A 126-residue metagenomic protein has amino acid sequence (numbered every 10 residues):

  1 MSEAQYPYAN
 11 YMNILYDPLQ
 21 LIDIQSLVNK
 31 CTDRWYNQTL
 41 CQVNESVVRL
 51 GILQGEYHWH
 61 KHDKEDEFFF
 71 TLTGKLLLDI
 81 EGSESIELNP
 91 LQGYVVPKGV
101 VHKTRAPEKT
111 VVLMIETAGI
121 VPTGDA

Functional and structural regions predicted by a protein language model:
M1-R49: A short, N-terminal "cap"/entry segment at the start of jelly-roll beta-barrel domains of the cupin/DSBH fold
D33-R34, V47-D63: Conserved short histidine dyad/triad with adjacent acidic residue
N44, L72-T73, N89-P90, E108 (+1 more regions): A cytosolic small-molecule/anion-sensing beta-strand core signal
S46-V47, L76, E84, V100: Short acidic/polar mixed-charge low-complexity motifs
I52-L53, H62-E81, I115: Short, conserved beta-strand element in jelly-roll/cupin
Y57, K75, G119: Short, glycine/serine-rich, charged loops/turns that create anion-binding and catalytic segments at active sites
G82-K98: Short acidic-glycine-tyrosine-enriched beta hairpin
K98-A126: Ligand-binding loop in jelly-roll beta-barrel domains
